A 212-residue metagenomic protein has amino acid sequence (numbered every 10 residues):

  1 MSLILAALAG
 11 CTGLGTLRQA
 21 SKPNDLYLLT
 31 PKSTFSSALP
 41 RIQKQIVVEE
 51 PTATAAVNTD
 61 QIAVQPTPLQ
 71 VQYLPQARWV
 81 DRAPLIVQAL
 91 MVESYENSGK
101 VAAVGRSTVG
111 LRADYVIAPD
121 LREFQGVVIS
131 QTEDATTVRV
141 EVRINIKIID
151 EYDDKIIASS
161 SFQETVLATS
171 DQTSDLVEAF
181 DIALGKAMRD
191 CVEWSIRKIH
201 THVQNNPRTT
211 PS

Functional and structural regions predicted by a protein language model:
A7-G10: C-terminal motif of bacterial Sec signal peptides marking the signal peptidase cleavage site
T12-S36, S98-K155: Surface-exposed short loop/turn segments
T12-V87, R197-S212: A structural "domain/chain start" motif
I42-K44, N58-D60, T67, P75 (+4 more regions): Envelope-exposed proteins and targeting segments
V71-R78, Y152-E193: Short secondary-structure boundary motifs at beta->alpha junctions and helix caps
V92, E96-K100, V192-H200: Sec-exported extracytoplasmic/periplasmic mature domains
